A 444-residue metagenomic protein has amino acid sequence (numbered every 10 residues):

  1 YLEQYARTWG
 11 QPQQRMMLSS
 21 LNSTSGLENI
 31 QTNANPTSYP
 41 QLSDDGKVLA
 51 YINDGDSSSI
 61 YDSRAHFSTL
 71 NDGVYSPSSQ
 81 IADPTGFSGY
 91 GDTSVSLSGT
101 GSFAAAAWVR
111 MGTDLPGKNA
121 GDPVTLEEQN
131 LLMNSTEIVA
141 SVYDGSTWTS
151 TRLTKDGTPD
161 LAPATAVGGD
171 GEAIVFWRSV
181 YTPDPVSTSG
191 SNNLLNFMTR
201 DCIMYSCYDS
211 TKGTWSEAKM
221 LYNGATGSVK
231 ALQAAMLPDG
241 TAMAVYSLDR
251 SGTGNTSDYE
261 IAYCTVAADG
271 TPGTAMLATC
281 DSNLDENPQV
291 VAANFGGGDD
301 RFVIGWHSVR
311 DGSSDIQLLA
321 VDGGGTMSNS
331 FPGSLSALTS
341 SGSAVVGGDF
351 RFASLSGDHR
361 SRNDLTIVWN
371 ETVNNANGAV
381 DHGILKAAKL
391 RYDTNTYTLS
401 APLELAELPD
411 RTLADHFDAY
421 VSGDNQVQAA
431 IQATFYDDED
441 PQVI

Functional and structural regions predicted by a protein language model:
Y1-I444: Extracellular, repeat-based ectodomains that mediate carbohydrate processing or recognition
